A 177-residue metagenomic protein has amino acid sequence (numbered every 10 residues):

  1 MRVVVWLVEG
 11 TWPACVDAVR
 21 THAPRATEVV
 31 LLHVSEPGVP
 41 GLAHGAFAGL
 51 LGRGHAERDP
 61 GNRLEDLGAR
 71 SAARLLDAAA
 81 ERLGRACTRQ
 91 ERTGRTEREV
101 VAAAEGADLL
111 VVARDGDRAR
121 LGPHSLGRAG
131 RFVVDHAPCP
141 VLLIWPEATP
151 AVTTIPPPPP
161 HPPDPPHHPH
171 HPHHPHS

Functional and structural regions predicted by a protein language model:
M1-R58, H136, P146, P163-S177: Small/aliphatic-rich secondary-structure junction motif
G10-T11, A80-L110, A148-S177: Structural beta-alpha unit
D17, D77, R131: Active-site phosphate/pyrophosphate- and oxyanion-stabilizing loops and adjacent acidic/basic residues in soluble
H22, V100-A103, V133: Structural alpha-helical scaffold elements that stabilize or flank donor/cofactor-binding regions in carbohydrate
V30-L32, T88-R92, L142-I144: General small-molecule cofactor/ligand-binding pocket signal
R53-R74, A119: A short acidic, glycine-rich active-site loop that binds or catalyzes chemistry on phosphate/adenosine moieties
L109-H136, P150-V152: Glycine-rich, Arg-bearing micro-motifs that act as flexible, cationic patches
A113-R114, V141-P146: Short beta-strand elements of ligand-binding domains
